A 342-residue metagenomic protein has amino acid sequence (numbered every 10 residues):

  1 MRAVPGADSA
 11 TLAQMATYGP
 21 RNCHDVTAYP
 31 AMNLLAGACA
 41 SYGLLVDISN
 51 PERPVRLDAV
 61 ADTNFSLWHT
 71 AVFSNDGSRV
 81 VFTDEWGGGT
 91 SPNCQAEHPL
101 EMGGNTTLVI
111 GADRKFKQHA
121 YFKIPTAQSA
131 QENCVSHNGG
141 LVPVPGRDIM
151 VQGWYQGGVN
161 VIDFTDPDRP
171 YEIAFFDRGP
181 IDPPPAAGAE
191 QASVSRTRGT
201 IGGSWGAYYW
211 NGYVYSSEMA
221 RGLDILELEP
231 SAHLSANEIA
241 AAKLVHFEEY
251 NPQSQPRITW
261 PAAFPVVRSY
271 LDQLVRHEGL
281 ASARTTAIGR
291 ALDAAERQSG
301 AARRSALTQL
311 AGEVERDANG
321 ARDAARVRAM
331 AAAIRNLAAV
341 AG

Functional and structural regions predicted by a protein language model:
M1-L274: Feature marking well-ordered beta-strand scaffolds used for ligand recognition
N237-G342: Soluble extracellular-acting proteins and domains
